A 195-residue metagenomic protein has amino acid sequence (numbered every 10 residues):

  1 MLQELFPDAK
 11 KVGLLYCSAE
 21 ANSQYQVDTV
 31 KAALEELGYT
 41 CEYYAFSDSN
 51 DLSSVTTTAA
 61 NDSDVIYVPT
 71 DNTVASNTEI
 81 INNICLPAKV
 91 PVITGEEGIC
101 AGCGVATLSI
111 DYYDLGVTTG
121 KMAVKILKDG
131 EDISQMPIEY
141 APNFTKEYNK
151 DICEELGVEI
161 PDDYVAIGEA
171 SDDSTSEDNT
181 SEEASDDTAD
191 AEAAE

Functional and structural regions predicted by a protein language model:
M1, L14, Y25, T29 (+9 more regions): Extracytoplasmic/secreted proteins, especially bacterial periplasmic and envelope-associated proteins
M1-K10, I110-E131: Hydrophobic alpha-helical segments within soluble ligand-binding/sensing domains
M1-L34, D132, M136-I152: An alpha-beta-alpha
M1-L5, I93-S109: Extracytoplasmic ligand/sensor domains, especially the bilobed periplasmic-binding protein
Y16-E20, Y67-T73, V105-Y112: Second-shell loop/turn segments in exported
A33-S49: Short beta-strand elements in bilobed, periplasmic/extracellular small-molecule ligand-binding domains
F46-G102: Hydrophobic alpha-helical
K125-E195: Hinge/cleft segment of the Venus flytrap/periplasmic-binding protein
